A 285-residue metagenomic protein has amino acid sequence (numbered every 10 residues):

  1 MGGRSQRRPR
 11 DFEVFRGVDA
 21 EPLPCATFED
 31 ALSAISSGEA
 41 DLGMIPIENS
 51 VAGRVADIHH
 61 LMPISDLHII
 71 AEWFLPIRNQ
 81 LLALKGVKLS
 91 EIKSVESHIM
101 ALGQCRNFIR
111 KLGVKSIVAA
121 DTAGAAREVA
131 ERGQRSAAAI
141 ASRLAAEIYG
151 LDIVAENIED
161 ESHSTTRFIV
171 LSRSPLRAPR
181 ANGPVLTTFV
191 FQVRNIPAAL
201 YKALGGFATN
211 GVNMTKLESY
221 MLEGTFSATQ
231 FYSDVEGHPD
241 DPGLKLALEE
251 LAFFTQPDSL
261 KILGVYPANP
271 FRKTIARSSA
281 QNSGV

Functional and structural regions predicted by a protein language model:
M1-V285: Domain-level signature for soluble enzymes in the chorismate/prephenate branch of the shikimate pathway
